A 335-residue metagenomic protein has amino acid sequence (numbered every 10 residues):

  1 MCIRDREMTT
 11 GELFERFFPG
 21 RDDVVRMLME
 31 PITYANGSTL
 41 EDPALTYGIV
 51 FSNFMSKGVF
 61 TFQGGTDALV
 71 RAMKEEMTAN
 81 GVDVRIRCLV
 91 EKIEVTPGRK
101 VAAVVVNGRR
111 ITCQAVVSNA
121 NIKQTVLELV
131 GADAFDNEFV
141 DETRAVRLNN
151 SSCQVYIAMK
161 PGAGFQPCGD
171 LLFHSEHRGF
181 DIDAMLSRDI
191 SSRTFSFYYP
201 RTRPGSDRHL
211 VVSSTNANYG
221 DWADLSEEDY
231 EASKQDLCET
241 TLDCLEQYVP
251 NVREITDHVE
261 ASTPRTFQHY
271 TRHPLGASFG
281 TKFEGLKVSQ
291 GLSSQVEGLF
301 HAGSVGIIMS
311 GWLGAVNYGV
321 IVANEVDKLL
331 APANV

Functional and structural regions predicted by a protein language model:
R4-D42: Rossmann-like flavin
V24-A35, T39-L40, Q247-M309: A glycine-rich dinucleotide-binding beta-alpha-beta segment and adjacent secondary-structure elements that constitute
V50-V101: Helical element adjacent to the flavin cofactor pocket in flavoenzyme catalytic cores
E91-S206: Mid-domain catalytic core of redox enzymes that form a hydrophobic substrate pocket/lid adjacent to a catalytic redox
V95, D327-V335: Active-site-proximal substrate-binding core of FAD-dependent oxidoreductases
V117, I157, S213, L245 (+3 more regions): Hydrophobic, well-ordered secondary-structure elements that form the walls of internal hydrophobic environments
K160-R265: C-terminal segments that line or cap access tunnels to active or ligand-binding sites in enzymes and enzyme-associated
S304-L330: A conserved FAD-binding loop/helix module that cradles the flavin
